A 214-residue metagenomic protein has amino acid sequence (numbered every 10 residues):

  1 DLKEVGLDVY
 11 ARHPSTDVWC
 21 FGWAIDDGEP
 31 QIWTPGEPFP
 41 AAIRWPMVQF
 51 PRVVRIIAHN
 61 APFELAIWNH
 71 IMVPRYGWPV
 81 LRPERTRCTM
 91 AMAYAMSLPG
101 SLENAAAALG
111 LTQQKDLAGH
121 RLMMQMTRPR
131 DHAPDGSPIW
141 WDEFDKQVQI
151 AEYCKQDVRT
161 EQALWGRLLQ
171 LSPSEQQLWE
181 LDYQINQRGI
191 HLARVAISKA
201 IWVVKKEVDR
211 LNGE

Functional and structural regions predicted by a protein language model:
D1-V18: Entry/capping segment at the start of metal-dependent catalytic domains with acidic active-site entry clusters
L2, P79, D182-Q184: Short, functionally important structural connectors and interaction interfaces within domains
T16-V18, D27-W45, V54-L169, S174 (+1 more regions): Active-site-proximal helix-loop-helix substrate-binding element of RNase H-like nuclease domains
A24-D27, R188: Short strand-coil-strand connectors
S174-E214: Extended, well-ordered alpha-helical scaffold/bundle regions in very large, multi-domain proteins
